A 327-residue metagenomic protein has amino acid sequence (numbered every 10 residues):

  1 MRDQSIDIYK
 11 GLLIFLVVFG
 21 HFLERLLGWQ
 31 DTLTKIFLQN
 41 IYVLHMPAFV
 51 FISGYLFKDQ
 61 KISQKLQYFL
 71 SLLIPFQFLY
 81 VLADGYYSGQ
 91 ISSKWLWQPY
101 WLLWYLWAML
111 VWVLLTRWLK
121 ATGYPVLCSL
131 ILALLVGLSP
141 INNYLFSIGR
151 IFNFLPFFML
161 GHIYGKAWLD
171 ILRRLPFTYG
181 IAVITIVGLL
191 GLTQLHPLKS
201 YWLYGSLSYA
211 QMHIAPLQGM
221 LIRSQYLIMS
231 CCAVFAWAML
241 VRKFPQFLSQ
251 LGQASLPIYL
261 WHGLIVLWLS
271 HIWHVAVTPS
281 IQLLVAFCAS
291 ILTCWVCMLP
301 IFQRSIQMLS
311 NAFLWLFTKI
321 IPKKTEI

Functional and structural regions predicted by a protein language model:
M1-I327: Alpha-helical transmembrane segments and their immediate juxtamembrane cytosolic regions
